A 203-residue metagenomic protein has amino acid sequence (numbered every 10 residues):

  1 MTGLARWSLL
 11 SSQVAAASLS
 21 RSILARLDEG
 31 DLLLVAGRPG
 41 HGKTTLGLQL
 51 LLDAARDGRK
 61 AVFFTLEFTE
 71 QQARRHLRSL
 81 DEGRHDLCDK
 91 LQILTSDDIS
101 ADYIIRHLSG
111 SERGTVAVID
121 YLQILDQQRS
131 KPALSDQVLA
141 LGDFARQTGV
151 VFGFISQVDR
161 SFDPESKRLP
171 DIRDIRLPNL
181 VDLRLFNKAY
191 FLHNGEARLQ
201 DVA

Functional and structural regions predicted by a protein language model:
M1-L80: The Walker A/P-loop phosphate-binding site
Q13-S18, D98-I99, D171-I172: Short gly/ser/thr-rich secondary-structure transition/capping motifs
R26-L27, D53-R56, H85-D86, S109-S111 (+2 more regions): Conserved catalytic network of the ASCE P-loop NTPase/AAA+ motor domain
D31-L33, A61, T115-I119, V150-F154: Generic beta-sheet signal
L33-V35, V62-F64, L94, G153 (+1 more regions): Hydrophobic/aromatic beta-strand patches that form the interior of the parallel beta-sheet core in alpha/beta enzyme
L50, A140-L141: Aromatic/hydrophobic pocket-lining residues that form π-stacking "cages" and hydrophobic walls in ligand
D57-P132, D136, G195, Q200: Conserved inter-motif catalytic segment of the P-loop NTP-binding fold
G142-A203: Phosphate-binding/switch region of NTP-binding enzymes
